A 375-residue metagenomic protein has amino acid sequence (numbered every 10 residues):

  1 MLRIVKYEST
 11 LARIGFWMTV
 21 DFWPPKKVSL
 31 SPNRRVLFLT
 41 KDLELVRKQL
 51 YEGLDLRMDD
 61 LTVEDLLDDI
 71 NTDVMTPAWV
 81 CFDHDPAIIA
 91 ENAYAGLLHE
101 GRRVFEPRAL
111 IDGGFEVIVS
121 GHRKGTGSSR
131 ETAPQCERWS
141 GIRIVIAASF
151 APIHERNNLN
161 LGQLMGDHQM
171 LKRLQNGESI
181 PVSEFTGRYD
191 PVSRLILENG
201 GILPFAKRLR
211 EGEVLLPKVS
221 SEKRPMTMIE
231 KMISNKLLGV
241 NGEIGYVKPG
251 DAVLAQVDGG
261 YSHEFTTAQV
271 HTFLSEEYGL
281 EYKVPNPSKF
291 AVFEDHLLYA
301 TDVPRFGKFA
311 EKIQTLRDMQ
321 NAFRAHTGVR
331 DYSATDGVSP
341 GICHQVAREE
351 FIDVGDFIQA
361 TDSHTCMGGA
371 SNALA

Functional and structural regions predicted by a protein language model:
M1-A375: Fe-S-dependent hydro-lyases/dehydratases of central metabolism
